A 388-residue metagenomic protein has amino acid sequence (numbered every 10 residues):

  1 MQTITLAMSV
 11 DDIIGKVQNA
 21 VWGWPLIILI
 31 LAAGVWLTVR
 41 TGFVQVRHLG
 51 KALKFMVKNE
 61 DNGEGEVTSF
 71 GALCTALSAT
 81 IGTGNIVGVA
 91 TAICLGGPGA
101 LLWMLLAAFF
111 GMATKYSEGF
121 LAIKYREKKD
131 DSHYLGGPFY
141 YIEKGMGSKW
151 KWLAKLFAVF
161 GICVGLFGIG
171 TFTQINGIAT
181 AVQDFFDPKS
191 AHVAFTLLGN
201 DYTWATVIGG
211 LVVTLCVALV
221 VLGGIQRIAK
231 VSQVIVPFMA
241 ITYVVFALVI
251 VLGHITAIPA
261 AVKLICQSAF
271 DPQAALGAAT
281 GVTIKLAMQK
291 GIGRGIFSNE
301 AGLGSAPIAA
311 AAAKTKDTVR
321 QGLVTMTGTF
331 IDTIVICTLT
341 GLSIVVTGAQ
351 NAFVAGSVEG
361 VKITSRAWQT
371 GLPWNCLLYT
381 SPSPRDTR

Functional and structural regions predicted by a protein language model:
Q2-T83, I93-A100, G111: N-terminal alpha-helical transmembrane segments of multi-pass membrane transport and channel/translocase proteins
W22-I27, N59-T68, P98-G99, G147-K155 (+4 more regions): Membrane-interfacial loop-to-helix junctions in multi-pass transporters
L29-W36, R40-L53, I175-V182, W204-C266: Membrane-interface loop-to-helix entry segments
T38, E118-R126, D130, F246-L264 (+3 more regions): Extracellular/periplasmic helix-exit of transmembrane alpha-helices
F43-S69, T91-I93, G97-L101, A113-S148 (+1 more regions): Flexible loop linkers connecting adjacent transmembrane helices in multi-pass alpha-helical membrane transporters
G63-L95, L121-G145, L156-V159, C163 (+1 more regions): Alpha-helical membrane segments and immediately flanking helix-loop junctions that form or couple to the substrate/ion
F110-E118, G210-I225, V236-T256, Q289 (+2 more regions): Selective recognition of specific alpha-helical transmembrane segments in multi-pass small-molecule
Y379-R388: Single conserved hydrophobic/aromatic residue that forms the stacking wall/gate of nucleotide- or nucleobase-binding
